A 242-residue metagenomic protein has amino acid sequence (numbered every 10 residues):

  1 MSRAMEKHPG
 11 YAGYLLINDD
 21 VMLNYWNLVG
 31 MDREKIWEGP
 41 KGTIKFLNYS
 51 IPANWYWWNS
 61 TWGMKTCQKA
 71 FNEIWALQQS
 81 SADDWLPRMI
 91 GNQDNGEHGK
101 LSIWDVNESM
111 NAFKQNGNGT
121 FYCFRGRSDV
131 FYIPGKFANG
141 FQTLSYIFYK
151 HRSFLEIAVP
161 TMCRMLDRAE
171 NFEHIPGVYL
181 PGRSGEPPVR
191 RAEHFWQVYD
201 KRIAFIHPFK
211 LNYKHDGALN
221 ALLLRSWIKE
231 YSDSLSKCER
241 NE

Functional and structural regions predicted by a protein language model:
M1-G13: Active-site nucleotide-sugar/metal-binding loop of Leloir-type enzymes
E6, L15, H151-L155: Short amphipathic alpha-helical molecular recognition features
G10-Y25: Short beta-strand-to-loop acidic/aromatic patch adjacent to the donor-nucleotide binding site
L15-I17, K45-F46, N171-I175: A structural signal for short, well-ordered beta-strand segments and their strand-loop junctions that often border
M22-W26, L180-R183: Short catalytic/ligand-binding loop motif for oxyanion handling, primarily in non-cytosolic enzymes, centered on
L23-L77: Conserved donor-nucleotide/metal-binding helix-loop-beta segment in metal-dependent transferases, i.e., the alpha-helix
A76, M89-E242: C-terminal catalytic/acceptor-binding lobe
